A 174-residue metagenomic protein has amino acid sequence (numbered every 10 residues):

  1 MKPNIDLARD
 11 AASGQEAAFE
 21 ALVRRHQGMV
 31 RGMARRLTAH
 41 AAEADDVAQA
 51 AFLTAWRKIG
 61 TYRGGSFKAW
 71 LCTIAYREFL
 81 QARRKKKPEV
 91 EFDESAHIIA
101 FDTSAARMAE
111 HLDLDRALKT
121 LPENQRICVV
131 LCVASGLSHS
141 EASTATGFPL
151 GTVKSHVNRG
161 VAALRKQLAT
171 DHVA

Functional and structural regions predicted by a protein language model:
M1-M29, K119, K166: N-terminal module of bacterial RNA polymerase sigma factors
D10, A39, R107, T144-G147 (+1 more regions): C-terminal edge and immediately downstream basic/flexible tail or linker adjoining helix-turn-helix-like DNA-binding
A12-A21, R31-A50, H172-A174: Short, charged helix-capping/linker segments at alpha-helix termini
A12-S13, A39-H40, Q49-F67, K85-K87: Sigma70-family region 2
H26, H156-A163: Residues within the DNA-recognition helix of helix-turn-helix
T61, T73-D93, R107: Arg/Lys-rich amphipathic alpha helix in sigma70-family domain 2
K86-V90, E94-K119: Acidic, proline/glycine-rich intrinsically disordered inter-domain spacer in sigma factors
C128-C132: A short pre-motif secondary-structure segment
